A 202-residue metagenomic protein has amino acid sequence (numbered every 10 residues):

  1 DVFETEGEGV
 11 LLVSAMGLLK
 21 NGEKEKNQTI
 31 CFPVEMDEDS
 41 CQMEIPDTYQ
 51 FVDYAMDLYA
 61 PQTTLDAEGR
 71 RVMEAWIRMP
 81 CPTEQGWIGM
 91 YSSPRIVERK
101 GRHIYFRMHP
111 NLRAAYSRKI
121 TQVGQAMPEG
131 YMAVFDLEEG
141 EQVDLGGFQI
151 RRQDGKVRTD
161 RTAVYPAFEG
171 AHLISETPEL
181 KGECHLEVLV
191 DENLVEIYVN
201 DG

Functional and structural regions predicted by a protein language model:
D1-F3, G7-N21, R70-C81: Hydrophobic core segments of beta-strands in well-ordered, beta-rich domains
G17, E23-N27, M56-P61: Phosphate-binding glycine-rich loops and adjacent basic patches that engage nucleotide phosphates, nucleic-acid
G22-Q28, W87-M90: Short, solvent-exposed loop/turn segments at conserved positions within beta-propeller repeat blades
F32-G202: Beta-rich accessory regions
